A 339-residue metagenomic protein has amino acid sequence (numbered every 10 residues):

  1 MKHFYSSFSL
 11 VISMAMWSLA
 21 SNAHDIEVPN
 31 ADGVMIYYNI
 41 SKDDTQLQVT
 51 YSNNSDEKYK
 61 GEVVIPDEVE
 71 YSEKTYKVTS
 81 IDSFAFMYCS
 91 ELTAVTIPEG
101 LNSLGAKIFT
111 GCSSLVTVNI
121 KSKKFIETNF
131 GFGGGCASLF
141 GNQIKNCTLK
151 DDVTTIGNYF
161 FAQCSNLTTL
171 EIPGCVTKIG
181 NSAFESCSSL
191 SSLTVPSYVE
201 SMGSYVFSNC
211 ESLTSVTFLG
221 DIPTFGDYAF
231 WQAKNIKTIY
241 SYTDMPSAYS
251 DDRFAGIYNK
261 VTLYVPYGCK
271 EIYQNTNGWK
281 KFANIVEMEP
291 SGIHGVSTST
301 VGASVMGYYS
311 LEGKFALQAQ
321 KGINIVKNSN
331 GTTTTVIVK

Functional and structural regions predicted by a protein language model:
M1-D25: Bacterial Sec-dependent N-terminal signal peptides
M1-H3, I323-K339: C-terminal tail/sorting-segment detector
N22-E73, F84-Y88: N-terminal segments that cap or nucleate solenoid repeat domains
K42-D44, K58-S80, S90-S103, S113-E127 (+7 more regions): Structural signature of tandem-repeat unit edges
S83-A85, G105-T110, C136-S138, G157-F160 (+4 more regions): Consensus positions within tandem repeat domains that build extended binding/scaffold surfaces
F132-C136, D251-G256, E271-F282: Short, aromatic/basic amphipathic alpha-helical patches
C164, N275-G292: A recurrent domain-boundary module in secreted/ectodomain proteins
M288-E312: Residue-level detector of functionally pivotal "anchor" positions at catalytic/ligand-binding pockets or at interdomain
